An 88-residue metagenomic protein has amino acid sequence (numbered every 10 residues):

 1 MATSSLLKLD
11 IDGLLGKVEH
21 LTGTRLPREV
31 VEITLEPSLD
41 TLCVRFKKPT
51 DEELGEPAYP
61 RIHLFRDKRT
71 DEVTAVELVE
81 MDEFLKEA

Functional and structural regions predicted by a protein language model:
M1-A88: Small, basic N-terminal interaction modules of short regulatory proteins
